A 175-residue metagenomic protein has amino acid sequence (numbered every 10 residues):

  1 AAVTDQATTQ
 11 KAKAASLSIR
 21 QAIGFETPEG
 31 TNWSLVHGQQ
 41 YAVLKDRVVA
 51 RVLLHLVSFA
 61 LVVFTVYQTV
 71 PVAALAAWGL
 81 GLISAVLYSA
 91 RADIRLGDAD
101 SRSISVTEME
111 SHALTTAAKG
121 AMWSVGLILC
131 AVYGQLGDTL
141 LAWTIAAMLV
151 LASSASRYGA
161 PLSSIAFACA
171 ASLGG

Functional and structural regions predicted by a protein language model:
A2-W33: Short, charged cytosolic
E26-T31, L44-D100: Hydrophobic alpha-helical transmembrane segments of multi-pass membrane proteins
L35, H55-V57, L75, T144-A147 (+1 more regions): Short hydrophobic/aromatic segments of transmembrane alpha-helices and their interfaces
H37-Y41, A152-A155: Short, charged, low-complexity loops and linkers
G38-H55, T139-A146: Membrane-embedded alpha-helical hairpins and interfacial helices in multi-pass inner-membrane proteins
D100-A117: Juxtamembrane helix-capping/reentrant segments at transmembrane boundaries
A113-G175: Hydrophobic transmembrane alpha-helices
